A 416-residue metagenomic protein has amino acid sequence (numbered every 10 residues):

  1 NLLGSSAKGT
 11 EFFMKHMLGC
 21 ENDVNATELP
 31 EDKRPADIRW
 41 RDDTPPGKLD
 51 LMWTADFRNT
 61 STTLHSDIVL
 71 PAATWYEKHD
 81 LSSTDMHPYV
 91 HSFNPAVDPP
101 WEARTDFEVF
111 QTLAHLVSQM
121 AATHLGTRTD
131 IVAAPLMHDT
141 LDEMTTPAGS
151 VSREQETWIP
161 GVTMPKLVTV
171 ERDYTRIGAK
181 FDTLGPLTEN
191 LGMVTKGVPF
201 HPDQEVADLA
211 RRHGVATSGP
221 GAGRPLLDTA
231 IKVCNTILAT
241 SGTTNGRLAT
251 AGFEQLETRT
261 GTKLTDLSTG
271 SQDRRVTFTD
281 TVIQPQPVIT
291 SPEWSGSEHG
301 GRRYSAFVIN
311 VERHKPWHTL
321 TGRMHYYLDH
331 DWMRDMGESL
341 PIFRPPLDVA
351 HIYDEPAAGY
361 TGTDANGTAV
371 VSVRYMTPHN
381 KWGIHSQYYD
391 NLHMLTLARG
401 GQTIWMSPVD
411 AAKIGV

Functional and structural regions predicted by a protein language model:
N1-E102, S150-V416: A cross-kingdom feature strongest in bacterial/archaeal respiratory oxidoreductases
T27-E31, T123-T129: Flexible, glycine/charged-enriched surface loops at secondary-structure junctions
A96-H115: Alpha-amylase-like alpha-glycosidases and glucanotransferases acting on alpha-linked glucans and related
T105, D139-T140, S407: Helix N-cap and loop-to-helix transition residues
V109-T127: Non-catalytic, well-ordered alpha-helical segments in soluble enzyme domains
L116, E143-P147, R259: Residues that form generic nucleotide/phosphate-binding pockets
T127-M144: A glycine-rich phosphate-binding loop feature that marks nucleotide/adenosyl-phosphate handling sites
